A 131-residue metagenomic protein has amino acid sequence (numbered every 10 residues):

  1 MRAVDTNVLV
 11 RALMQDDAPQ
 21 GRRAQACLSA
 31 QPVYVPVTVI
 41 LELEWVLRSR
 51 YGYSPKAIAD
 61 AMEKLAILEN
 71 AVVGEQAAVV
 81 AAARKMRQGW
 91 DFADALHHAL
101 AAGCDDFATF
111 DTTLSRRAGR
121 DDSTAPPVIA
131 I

Functional and structural regions predicted by a protein language model:
M1-V35, R50-A57, D122-I131: Short, well-structured N-terminal submotif of metal-dependent ribonuclease cores
V4, L41, F110: Active-site flanking residues adjacent to catalytic metal/cofactor-binding acidic residues
N7-V8, T38, T112-T113: Alpha-helix/helix-capping structural signal
Q20, V39-I40, I58, A78-V79: N-terminal alpha-helical segment
E42-N70, A83: Active-site-proximal, substrate-binding regions of enzyme catalytic domains and RNA-binding/basic surfaces
E69-T113: Active-site neighborhoods of divalent-metal-dependent phosphate/nucleic-acid chemistry enzymes
A102-I131: Acidic, PIN/NYN-like endoribonuclease modules and their adjacent C-terminal/linker elements
